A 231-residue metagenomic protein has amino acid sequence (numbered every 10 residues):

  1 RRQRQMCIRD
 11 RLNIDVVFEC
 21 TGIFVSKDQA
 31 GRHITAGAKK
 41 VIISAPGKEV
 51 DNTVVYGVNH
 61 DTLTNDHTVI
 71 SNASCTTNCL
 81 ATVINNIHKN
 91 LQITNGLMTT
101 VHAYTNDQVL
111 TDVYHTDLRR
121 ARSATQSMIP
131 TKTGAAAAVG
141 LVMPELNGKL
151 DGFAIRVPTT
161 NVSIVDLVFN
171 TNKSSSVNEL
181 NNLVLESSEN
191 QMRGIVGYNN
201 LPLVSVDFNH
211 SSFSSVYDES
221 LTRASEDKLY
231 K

Functional and structural regions predicted by a protein language model:
R1-Q5, Q92-N95, T100-K228: C-terminal substrate-binding/catalytic lobe of Rossmann-fold NAD(P)-dependent oxidoreductases
R1-Q5, R9-A121, R223-A224: N-terminal Rossmann-like NAD(P) cofactor-binding subdomain of oxidoreductases, focused on the glycine-rich
